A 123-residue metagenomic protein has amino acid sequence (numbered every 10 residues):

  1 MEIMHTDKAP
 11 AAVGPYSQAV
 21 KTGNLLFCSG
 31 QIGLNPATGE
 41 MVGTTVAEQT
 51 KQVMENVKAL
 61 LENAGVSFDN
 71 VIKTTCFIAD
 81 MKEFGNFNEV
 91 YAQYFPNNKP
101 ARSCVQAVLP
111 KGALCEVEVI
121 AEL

Functional and structural regions predicted by a protein language model:
M1-L123: Short, polar/acidic, helix-capping and beta-turn segments at strand->helix junctions that line the mouths
